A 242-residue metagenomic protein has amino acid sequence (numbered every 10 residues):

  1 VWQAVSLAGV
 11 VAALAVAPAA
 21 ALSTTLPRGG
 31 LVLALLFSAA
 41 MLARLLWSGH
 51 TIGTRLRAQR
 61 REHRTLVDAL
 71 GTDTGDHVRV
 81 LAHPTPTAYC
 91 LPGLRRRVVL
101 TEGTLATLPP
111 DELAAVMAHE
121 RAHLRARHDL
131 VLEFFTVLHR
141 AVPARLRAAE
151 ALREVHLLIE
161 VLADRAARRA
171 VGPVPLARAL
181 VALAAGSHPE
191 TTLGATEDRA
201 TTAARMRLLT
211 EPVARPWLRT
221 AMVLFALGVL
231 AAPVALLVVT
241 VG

Functional and structural regions predicted by a protein language model:
W2-A4, A8, R60-V80, V161-R165: Membrane-cytosol interface motif
A12-R64: Transmembrane alpha-helices and immediately adjacent membrane-cytoplasm interface residues in multi-pass integral
A15, T72-E112, V116-A118: Acidic, Ser/Thr-rich low-complexity segments on the non-lumenal side of membrane proteins
D68-G93, V171-A231: Active-site-proximal gating segments in proteases and membrane effectors
L113-H128, A163-D164: Active-site recognition of the HExxH zinc-binding catalytic motif
R127-L152: Post-HEXXH active-site segment of zinc metalloproteases
L157-G172: An active-site-proximal "capping" alpha-helix that borders the catalytic cofactor pocket
A232-G242: Juxtamembrane boundary at the C-terminal end of a transmembrane helix
